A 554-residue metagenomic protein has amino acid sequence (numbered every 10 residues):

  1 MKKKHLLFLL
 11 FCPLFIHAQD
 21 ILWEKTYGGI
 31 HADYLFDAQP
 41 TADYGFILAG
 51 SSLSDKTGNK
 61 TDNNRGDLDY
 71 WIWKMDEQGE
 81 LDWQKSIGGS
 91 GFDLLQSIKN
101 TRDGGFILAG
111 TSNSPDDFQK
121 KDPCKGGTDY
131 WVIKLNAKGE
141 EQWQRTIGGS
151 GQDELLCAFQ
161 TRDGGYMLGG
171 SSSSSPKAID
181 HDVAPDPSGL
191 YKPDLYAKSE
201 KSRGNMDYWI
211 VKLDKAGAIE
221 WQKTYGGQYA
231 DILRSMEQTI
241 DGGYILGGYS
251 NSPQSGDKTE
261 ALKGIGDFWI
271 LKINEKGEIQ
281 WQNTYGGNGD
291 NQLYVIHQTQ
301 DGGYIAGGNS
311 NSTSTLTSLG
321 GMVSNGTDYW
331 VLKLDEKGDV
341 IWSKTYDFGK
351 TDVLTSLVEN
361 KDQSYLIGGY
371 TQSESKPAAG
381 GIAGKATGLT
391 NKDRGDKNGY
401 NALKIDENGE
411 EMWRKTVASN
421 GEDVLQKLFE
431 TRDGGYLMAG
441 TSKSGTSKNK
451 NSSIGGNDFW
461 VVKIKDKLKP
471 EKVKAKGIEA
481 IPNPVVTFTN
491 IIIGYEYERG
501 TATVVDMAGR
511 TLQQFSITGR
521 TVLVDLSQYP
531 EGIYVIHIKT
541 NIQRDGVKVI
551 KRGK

Functional and structural regions predicted by a protein language model:
M1-W23: Bacterial Sec-dependent N-terminal signal peptides
C12-F15, G50, G110, I492 (+1 more regions): Prokaryotic Sec-type signal peptides and long signal-anchor helices with extended Leu/Ile/Val-rich h-regions
F15-I16, L35, D458, D506 (+2 more regions): A generic alpha-helix preference that emphasizes hydrophobic side chains
H17-E479, T511: A sequence-level/structural motif corresponding to short, flexible coil/turn segments enriched in small polar residues
K74-D76, K476-I481, V485-K554: C-terminal outer-membrane/trafficking sorting elements
